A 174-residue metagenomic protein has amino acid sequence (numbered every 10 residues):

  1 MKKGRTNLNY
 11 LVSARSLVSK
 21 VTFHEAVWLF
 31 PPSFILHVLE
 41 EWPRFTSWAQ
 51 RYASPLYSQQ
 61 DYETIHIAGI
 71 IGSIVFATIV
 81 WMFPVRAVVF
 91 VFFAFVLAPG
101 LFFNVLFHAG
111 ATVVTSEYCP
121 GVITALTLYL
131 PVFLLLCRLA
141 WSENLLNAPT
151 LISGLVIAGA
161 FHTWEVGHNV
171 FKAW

Functional and structural regions predicted by a protein language model:
K20-E40: N-terminal signal-anchor transmembrane alpha helix
I35-E41, L101-T112, A160-F171: Transmembrane alpha-helical segments that form the membrane-embedded catalytic/substrate-channel core of multi-pass
E41-Q59: Cytosolic, membrane-interface loops and tails of multi-pass inner-membrane proteins
H66-P84, F103-N104, L128-F133: Core segments of transmembrane alpha-helices that mediate helix-helix packing or line hydrophobic substrate/ligand
F76-F103, E143-L151: Transmembrane helix-loop-helix
A87, A109-C119: Membrane-interface helix caps and helix-loop-helix hairpins in membrane proteins
L97-H108, G121-L139, G159: Hydrophobic alpha-helical membrane segments
L135-W174: Terminal transmembrane helical module of multi-pass membrane proteins
